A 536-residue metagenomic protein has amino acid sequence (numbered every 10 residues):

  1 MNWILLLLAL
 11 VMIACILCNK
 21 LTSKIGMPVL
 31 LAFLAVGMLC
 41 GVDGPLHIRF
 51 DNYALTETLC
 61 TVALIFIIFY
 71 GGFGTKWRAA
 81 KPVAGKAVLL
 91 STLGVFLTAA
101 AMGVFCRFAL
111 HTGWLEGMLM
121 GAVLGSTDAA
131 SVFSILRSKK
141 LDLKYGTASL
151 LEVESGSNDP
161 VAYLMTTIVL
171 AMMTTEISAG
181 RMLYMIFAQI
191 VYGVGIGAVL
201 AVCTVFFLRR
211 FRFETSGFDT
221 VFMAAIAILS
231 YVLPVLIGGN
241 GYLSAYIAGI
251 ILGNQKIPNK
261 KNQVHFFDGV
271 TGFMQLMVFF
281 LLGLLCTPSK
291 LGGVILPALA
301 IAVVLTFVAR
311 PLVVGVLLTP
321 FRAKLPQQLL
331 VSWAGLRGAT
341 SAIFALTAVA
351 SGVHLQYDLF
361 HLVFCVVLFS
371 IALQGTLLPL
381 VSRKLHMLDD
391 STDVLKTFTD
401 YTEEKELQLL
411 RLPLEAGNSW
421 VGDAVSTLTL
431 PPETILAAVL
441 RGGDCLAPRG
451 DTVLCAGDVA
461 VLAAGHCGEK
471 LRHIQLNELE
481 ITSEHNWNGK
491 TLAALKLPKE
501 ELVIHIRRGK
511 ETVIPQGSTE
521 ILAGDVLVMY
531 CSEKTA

Functional and structural regions predicted by a protein language model:
M1-D390, E404: Transmembrane helical cores of multi-pass secondary ion antiporters/exchangers
L312, T319-P326, L330, T340-S341 (+1 more regions): Cytosolic regulatory regions of ion transport systems
